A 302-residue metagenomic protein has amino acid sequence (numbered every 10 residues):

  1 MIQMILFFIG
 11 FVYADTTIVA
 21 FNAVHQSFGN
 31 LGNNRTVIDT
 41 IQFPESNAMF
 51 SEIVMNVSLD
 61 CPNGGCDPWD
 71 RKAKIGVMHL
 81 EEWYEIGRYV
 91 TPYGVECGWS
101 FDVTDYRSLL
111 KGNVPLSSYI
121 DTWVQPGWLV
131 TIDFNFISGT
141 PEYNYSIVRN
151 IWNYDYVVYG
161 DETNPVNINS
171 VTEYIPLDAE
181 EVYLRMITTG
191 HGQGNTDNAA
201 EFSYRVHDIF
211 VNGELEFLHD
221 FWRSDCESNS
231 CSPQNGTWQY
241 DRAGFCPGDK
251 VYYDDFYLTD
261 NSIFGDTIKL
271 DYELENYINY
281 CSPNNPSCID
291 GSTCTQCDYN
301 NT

Functional and structural regions predicted by a protein language model:
M1-T17: Bacterial Sec-dependent N-terminal signal peptides
A14-T302: Extracellular/secretory-pathway and virion-surface proteins
